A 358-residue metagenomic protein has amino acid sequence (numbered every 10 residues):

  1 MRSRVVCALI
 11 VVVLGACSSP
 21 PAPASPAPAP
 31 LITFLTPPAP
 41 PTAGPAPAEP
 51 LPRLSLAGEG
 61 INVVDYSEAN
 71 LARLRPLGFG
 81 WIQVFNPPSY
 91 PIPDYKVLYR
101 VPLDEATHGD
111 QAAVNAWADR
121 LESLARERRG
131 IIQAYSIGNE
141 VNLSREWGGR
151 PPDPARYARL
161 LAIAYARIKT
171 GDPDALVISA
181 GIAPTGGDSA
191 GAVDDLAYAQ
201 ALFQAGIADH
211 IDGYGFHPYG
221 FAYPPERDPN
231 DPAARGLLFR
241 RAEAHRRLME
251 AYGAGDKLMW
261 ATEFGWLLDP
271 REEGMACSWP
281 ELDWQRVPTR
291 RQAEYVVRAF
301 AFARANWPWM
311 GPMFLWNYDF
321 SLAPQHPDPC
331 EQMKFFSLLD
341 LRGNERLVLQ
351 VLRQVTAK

Functional and structural regions predicted by a protein language model:
M1-V6: Bacterial N-terminal signal peptides that target proteins for export
V13-A16: C-terminal motif of bacterial Sec signal peptides marking the signal peptidase cleavage site
P21-A24, P45, K96-L98, V141 (+2 more regions): Aromatic-rich peripheral "rim/lid" segments of glycoside hydrolase catalytic domains that contact and position glycan
P30-P88: Boundary/entry segment of secreted carbohydrate-active catalytic domains
E59-V63, I82-V84, V97-V101, Q133-I137 (+4 more regions): Hydrophobic faces of well-ordered beta-strands that scaffold small-molecule active sites in alpha/beta enzyme cores
V63-P76, A113-A125, A192-Q204, A293-F302: Short, acidic/polar
N70-L77, P88-Y99, S123-G130, T170 (+2 more regions): Acidic (Asp/Glu)-rich catalytic clusters
R100-T107, V114-E122, D153-R290, A323-Q325 (+2 more regions): Noncatalytic carbohydrate-binding groove/subsite architecture in carbohydrate-active enzymes
